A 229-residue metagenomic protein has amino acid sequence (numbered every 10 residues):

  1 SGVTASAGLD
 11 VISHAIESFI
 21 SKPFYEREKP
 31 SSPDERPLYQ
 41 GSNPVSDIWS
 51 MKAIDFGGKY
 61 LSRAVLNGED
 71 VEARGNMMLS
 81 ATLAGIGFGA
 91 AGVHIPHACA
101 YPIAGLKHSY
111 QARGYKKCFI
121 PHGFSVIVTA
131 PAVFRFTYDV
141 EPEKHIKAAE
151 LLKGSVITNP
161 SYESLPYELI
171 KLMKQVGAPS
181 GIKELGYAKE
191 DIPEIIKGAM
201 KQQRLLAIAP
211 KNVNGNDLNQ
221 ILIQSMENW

Functional and structural regions predicted by a protein language model:
S1-A91: Carboxylate- and glycine-rich phosphate/diphosphate-binding segment that chelates Mg2+/Mn2+
T4, G8, S42-W49, E69 (+7 more regions): Catalytic cores of large soluble enzymes that bind and process phosphate-bearing ligands
F19-E26, A91-V93, F134-K144, N228-W229: Short helix-capping/linker segments at secondary-structure and domain boundaries
E69-F88, C99-A112, A199-K201: Short, hydrophobic/aliphatic alpha-helical segments
F88-I103, I120-V128: Conserved phosphate/anionic-ligand binding catalytic regions in large, soluble enzymes, centered on
L106, R113, K117-G181: Active-site pocket-lining segment
A148-W229: C-terminal charged capping/lid subdomain of soluble metabolic enzymes
